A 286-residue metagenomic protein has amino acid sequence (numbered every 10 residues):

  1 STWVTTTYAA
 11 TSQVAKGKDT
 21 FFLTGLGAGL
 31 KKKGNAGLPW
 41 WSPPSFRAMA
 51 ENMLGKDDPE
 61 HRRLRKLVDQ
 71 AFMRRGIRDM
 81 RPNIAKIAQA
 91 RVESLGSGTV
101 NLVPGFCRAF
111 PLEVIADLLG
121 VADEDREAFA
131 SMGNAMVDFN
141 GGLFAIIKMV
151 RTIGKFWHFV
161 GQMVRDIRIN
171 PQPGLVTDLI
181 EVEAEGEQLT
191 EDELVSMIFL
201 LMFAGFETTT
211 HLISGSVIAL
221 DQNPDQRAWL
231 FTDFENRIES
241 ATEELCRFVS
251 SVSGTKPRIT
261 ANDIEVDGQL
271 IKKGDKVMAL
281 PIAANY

Functional and structural regions predicted by a protein language model:
S1-Y286: Cytochrome P450
